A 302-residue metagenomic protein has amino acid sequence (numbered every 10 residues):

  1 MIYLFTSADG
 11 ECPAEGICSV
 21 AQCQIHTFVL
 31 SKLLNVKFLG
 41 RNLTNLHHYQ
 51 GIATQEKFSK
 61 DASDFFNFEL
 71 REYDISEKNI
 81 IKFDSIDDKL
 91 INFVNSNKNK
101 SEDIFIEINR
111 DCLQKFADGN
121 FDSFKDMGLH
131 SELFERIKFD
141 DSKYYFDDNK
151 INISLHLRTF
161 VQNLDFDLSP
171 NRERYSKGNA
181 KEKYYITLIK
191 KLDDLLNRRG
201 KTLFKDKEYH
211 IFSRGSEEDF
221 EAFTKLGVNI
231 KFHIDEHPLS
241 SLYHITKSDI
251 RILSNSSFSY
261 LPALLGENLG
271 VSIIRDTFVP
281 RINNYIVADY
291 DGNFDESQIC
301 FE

Functional and structural regions predicted by a protein language model:
M1-N42: N-terminal pre-catalytic "stem/leader" segment of glycosyltransferase-like enzymes
L4-T6, K37-L43, S154-H156, H210-F212 (+2 more regions): A structural signal for short, well-ordered beta-strand segments and their strand-loop junctions that often border
A8-S19, E173-A180, I250: Conserved aromatic-histidine-acidic binding/catalytic patches
D9-C12, L43-H48, R110-Q114, R158-Q162 (+4 more regions): Short, solvent-exposed loop/turn segments at secondary-structure junctions
I17, A21, L203-A288: Donor-binding and catalytic core of enzymes assembling or modifying cell-surface/extracellular glycoconjugates
H48-D206, D295-S297, E302: Secretory-pathway luminal glycosyltransferase catalytic domains
G51-E69, E218-N229, I286-Y290: Short, aromatic/basic amphipathic alpha-helical patches
R281-E302: Leloir-type glycosyltransferase catalytic cores
